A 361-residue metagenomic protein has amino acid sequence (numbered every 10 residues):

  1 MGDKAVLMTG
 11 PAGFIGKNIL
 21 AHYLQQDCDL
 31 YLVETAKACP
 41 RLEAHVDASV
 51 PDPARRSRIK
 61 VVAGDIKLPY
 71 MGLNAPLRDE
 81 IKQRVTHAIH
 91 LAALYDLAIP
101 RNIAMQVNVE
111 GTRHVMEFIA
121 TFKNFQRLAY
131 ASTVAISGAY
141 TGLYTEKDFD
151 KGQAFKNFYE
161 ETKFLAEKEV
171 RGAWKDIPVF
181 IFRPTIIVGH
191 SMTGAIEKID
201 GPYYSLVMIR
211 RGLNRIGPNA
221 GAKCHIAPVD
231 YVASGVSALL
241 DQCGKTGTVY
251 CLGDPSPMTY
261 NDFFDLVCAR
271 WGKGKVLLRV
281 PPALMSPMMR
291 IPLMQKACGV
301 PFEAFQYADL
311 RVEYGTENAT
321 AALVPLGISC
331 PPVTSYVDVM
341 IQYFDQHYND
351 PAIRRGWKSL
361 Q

Functional and structural regions predicted by a protein language model:
K4-D27: N-terminal Rossmann NAD(P)H-binding glycine-rich loop of SDR-like oxidoreductase domains
Y31-I66: Glycine-rich phosphate-binding loop and adjoining beta1-alpha1-beta2 segment of Rossmann-like nucleotide-binding folds
A54-E110, A120-T121: NAD(P)H-binding glycine-rich loop region in Rossmannoid oxidoreductase-like domains and their noncatalytic homologs
H87-L91, A98-Q106, E110-F158, F180: Conserved Rossmann-fold NAD(P)-dependent oxidoreductase catalytic core, especially the SDR/UDP-sugar
A154-R183: Active-site Tyr-X1-5-Lys
Y203-I216, K223-M258, F264-G272: Alpha-helical substrate-binding/gating segment
Y260, F264-L310, C330-V333, D350-G356: Terminal hydrophobic/aromatic helix or amphipathic segment near a protein terminus
G315-Q361: Amphipathic terminal alpha-helices
